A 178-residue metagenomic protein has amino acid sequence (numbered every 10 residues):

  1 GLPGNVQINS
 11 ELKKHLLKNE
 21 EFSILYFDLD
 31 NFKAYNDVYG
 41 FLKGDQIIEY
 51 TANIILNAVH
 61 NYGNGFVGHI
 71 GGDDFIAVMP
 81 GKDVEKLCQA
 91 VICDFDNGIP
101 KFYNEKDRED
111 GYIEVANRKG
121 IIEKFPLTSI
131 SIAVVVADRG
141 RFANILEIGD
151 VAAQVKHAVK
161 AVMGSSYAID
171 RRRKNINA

Functional and structural regions predicted by a protein language model:
G1-S23, K33-N57, G68-G72, I76 (+3 more regions): Conserved long alpha-helical elements within nucleotide-processing catalytic cores of c-di-GMP signaling and class III
S10-F27, V38, N57-F66, K101 (+3 more regions): Nucleotide second-messenger and two-component phosphorelay signaling modules
S23-L25, G68, A133, A168: Conserved beta-strand cores of small sensory beta-sandwich domains that regulate signal transduction, primarily PAS/PAC
Y26, V78, V134-V136: Conserved beta-strand segments of the P-loop GTPase G domain that flank and frequently precede/overlap
C93, A153-S165, R171-A178: Non-catalytic regulatory/interaction regions at protein termini and inter-domain linkers
F95-I99: A common structural junction motif
Y103-Q154, S166-R172: A short glycine-enriched loop-to-beta-strand structural element that forms part of the catalytic core of nucleotide
